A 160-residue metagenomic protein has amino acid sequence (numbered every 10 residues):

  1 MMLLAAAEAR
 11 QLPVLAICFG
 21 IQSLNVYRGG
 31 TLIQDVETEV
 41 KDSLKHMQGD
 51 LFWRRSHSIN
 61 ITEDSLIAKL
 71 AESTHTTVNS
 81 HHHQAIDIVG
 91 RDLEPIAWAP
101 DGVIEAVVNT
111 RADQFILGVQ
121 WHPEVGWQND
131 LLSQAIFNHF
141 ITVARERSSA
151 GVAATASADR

Functional and structural regions predicted by a protein language model:
M1-R10, E37-R160: Amide-donor transfer/coupling interface in amidating biosynthetic enzymes
L4-T31: Catalytic nucleophile loop
Q34: Class I SAM-dependent methyltransferase SAM-binding "motif I" and its flanking Rossmann-like core
